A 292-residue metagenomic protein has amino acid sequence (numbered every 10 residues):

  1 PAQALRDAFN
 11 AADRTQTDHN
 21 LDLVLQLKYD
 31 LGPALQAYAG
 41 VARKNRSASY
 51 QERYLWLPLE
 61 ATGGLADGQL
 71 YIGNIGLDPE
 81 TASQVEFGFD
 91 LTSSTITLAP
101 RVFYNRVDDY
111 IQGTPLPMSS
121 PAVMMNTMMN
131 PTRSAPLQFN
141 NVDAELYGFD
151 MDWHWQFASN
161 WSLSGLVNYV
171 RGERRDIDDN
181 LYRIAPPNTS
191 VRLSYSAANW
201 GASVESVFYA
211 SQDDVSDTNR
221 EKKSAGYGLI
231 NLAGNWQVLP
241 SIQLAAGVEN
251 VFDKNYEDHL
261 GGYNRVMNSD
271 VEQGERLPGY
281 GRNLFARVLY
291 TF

Functional and structural regions predicted by a protein language model:
P1-A4, Q51-W56, G63-L65, I111-P117 (+3 more regions): Outer-membrane beta-barrel translocator domains and adjoining extracellular loop/strand segments of Gram-negative
P1-A8, L59, N268-V271: A subset of solvent-exposed loop/turn segments in beta-rich extracellular surface proteins, enriched in glycine
A8-D30, A34, N45-A99, Y104-V107 (+6 more regions): Outer-membrane beta-barrel signature, preferentially recognizing the C-terminal barrel domain of Gram-negative
A34-A37, T95-L98, N160-L163, N199-S203 (+3 more regions): Repeated loop/turn-to-beta-strand initiation elements of outer-membrane beta-barrel proteins
N45-R46, R106-D108, L163, F208-D214 (+1 more regions): C-terminal beta-signal and adjacent terminal beta-strands/loops of Gram-negative outer-membrane beta-barrel proteins
T97-A99, F103-V107, L116-S119, V123-D217 (+2 more regions): Gram-negative outer-membrane beta-barrel transporters
